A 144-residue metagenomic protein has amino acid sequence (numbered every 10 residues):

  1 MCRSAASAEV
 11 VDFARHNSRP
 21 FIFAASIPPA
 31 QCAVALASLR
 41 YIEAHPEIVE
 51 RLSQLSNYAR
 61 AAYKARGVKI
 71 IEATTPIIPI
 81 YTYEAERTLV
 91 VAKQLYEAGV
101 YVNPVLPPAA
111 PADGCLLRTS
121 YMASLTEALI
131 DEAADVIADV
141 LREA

Functional and structural regions predicted by a protein language model:
M1-T74: Active-site C-terminal subdomain of aminotransferase-like
S7-V11, A85, S124-T126: Short, glycine-/Ser/Thr-/acidic-enriched flexible segments
A33, E50, E86, A128-D131: A generic "alpha-helical surface" signal
E43-H45, T75-I78, E132, A144: A short, structure-level motif marking secondary-structure boundaries and short turns
E50-A59, K64-G99, A109-G114, Y121-A123: Conserved PLP-binding catalytic core of the aspartate aminotransferase-like
E97-A98, P108-A144: PLP-dependent enzyme catalytic core of the Aspartate aminotransferase-like
P104-L106: Beta-hairpin "wing" of winged helix-turn-helix
